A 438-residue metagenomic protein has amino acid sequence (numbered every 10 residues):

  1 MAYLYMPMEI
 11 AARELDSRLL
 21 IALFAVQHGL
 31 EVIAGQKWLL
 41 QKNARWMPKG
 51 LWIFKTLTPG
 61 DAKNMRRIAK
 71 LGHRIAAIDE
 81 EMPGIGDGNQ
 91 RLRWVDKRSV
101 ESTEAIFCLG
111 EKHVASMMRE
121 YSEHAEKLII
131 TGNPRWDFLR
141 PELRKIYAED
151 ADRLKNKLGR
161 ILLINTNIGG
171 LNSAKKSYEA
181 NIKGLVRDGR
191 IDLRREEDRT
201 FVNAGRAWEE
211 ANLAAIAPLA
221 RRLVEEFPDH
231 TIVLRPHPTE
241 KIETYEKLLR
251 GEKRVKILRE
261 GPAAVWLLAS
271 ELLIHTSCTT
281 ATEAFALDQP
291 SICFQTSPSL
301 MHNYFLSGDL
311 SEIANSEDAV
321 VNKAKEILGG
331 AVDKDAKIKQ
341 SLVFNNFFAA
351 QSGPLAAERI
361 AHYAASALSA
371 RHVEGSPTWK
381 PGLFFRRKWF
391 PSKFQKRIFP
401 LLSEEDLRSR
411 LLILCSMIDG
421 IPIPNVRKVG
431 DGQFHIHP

Functional and structural regions predicted by a protein language model:
Y3-L154, I164-N172, E240, A281: Active-site and donor-binding regions of nucleotide-sugar-utilizing enzymes
R13, I274, P290-F294: Short hydrophobic beta-strand element within catalytic cores of glycosyltransferases and related nucleotide-activated
K37, G205-E210, A214-A217, H230-T282 (+1 more regions): Donor nucleotide-activated moiety binding/catalytic core segment of transferases that use nucleotide-activated donors
G50-W52, E101-I106, H230-I232, A269-L272 (+1 more regions): Short active-site oxyanion
E104, L128, R254-K256, S311: Short, conserved active-site loop motifs that form the nucleotide-linked donor/cofactor pocket
R144-K247: Conserved catalytic-core segment of nucleotide-activated headgroup transferases in glycan assembly
T200-F201, N322-P438: C-terminal amphipathic helix plus adjacent low-complexity, charged tail appended to glycosyltransferase catalytic
E246-E252, T279-S352: Catalytic binding pocket for nucleotide-activated donors in carbohydrate/polymer assembly enzymes
